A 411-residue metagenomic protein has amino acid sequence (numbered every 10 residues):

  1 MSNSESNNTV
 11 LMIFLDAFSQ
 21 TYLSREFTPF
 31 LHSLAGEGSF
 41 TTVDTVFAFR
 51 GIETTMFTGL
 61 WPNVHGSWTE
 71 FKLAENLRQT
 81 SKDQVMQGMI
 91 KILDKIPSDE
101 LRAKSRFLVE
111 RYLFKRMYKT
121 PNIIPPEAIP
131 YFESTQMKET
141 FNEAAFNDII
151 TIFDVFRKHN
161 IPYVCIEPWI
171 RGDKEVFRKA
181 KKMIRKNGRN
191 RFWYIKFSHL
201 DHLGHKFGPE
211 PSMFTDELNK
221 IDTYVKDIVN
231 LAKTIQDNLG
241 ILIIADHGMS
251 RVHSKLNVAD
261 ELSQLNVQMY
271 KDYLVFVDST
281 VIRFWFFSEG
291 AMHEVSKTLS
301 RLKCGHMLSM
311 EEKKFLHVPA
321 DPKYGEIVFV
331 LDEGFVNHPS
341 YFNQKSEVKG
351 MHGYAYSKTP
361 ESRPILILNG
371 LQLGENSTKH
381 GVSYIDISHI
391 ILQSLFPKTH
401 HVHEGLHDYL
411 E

Functional and structural regions predicted by a protein language model:
S2-N7, S19-F146, K313: Active-site nucleophile/metal-coordination loop of metallo-enzymes that catalyze phosphate/sulfate and related
E5, R178-W193, L200-I241: A long, amphipathic alpha-helix that forms part of the scaffold/cap immediately adjacent to metal-dependent active
L11-M12, F30, K220-E261, I391: Metal-dependent active-site segment of extracytoplasmic phospho-/sulfohydrolases and closely related
M12-F14, F192-K196, L242-I243, I367: Structural motif
D16-A17, A245-G248, E333: Active-site metal-binding loops of divalent metal-dependent hydrolases
T21-S24, W169-F177: Acidic-and-aromatic substrate-binding clefts and catalytic sites of carbohydrate-active enzymes
H247-F286: Acidic/histidine-rich catalytic neighborhood
F276-K398, H407-E411: Active-site neighborhoods of enzymes that stabilize oxyanions during catalysis
